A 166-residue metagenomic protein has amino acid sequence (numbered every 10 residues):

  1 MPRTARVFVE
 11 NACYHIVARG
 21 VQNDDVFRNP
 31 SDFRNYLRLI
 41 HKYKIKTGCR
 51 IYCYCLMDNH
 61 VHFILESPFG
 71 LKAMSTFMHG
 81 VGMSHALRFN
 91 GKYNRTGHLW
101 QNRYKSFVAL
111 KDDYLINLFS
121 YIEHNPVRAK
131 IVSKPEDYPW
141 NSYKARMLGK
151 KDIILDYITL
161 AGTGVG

Functional and structural regions predicted by a protein language model:
M1-M57, E66-G166: Short Pro-Cys-Gly-centered "Cys-loop" motif that presents a nucleophilic cysteine in a tight turn
H62-I64: N-terminal functional module of multi-domain proteins
